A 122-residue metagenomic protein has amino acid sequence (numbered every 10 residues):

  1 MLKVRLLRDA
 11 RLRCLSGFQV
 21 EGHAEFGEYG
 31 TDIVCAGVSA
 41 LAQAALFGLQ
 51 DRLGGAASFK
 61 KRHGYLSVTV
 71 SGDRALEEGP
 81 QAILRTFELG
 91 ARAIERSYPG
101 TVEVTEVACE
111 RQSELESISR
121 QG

Functional and structural regions predicted by a protein language model:
M1-I33, Q43, F47-G122: N-terminal intrinsically disordered, cationic/polar leader segments that include organellar targeting peptides
A36: Short, well-structured alpha-helical interface segments that form or flank functional binding sites
